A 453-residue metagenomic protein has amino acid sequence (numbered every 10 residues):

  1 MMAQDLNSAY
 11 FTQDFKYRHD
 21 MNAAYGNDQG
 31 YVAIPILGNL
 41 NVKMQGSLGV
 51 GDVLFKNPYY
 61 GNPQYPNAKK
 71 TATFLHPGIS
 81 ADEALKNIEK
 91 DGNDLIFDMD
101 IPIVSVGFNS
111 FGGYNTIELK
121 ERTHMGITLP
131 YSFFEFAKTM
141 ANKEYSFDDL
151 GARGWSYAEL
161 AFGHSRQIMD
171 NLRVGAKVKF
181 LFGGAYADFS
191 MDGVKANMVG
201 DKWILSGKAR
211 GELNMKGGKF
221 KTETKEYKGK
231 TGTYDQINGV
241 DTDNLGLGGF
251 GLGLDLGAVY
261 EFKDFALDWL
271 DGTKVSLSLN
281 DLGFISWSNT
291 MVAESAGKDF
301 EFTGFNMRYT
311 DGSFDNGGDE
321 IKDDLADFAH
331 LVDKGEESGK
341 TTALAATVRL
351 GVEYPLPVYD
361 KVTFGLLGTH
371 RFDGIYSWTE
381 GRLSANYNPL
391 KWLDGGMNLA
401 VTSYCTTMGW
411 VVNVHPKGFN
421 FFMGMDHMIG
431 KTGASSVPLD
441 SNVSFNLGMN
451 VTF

Functional and structural regions predicted by a protein language model:
Q4-F453: Subset of outer-membrane beta-barrel
